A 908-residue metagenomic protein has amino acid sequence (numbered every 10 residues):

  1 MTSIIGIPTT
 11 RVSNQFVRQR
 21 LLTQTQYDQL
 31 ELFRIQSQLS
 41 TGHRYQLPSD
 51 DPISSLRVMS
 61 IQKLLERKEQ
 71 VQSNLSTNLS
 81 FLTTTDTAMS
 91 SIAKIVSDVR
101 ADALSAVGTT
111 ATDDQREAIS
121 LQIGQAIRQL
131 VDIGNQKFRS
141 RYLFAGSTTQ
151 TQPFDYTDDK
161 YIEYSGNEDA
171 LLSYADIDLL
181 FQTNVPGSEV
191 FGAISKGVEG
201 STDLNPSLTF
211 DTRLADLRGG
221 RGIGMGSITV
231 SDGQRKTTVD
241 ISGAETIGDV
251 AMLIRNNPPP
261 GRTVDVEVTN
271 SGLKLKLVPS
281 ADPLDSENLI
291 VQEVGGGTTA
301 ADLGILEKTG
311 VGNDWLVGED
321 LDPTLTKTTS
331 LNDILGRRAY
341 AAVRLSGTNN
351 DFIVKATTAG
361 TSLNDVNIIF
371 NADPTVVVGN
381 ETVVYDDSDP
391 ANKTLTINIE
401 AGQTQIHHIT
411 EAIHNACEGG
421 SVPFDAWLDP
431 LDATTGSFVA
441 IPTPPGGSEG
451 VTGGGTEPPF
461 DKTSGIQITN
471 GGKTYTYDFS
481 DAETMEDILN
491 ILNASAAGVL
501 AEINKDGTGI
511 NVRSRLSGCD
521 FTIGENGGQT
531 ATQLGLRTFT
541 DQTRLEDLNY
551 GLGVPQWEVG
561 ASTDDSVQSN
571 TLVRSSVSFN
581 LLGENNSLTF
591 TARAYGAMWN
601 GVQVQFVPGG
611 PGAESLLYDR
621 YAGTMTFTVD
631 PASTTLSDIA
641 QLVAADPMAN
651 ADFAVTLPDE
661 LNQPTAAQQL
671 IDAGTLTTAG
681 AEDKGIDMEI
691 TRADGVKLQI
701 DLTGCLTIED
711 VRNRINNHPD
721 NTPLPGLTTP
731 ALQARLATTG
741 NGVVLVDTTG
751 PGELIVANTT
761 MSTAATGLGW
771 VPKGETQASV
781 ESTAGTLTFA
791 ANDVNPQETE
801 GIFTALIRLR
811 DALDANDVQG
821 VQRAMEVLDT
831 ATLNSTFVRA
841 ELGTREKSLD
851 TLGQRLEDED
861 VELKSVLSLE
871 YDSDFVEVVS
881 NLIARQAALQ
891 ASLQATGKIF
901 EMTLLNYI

Functional and structural regions predicted by a protein language model:
M1-D155, F181, S242-E245, D249-M252 (+9 more regions): Amphipathic alpha-helical polymerization modules
T85, M89, S120, I399 (+4 more regions): Short, charged/polar micro-motifs that form catalytic or ligand-binding hotspots
T148-T149, P153-G224, G243-G465, N470-K473 (+4 more regions): Polar low-complexity, Ser/Thr/Gly/Ala/Asp/Asn-rich disordered segments used for subunit assembly and tip/surface
S227-V230, I690: Extended low-complexity, serine/threonine- and proline-enriched intrinsically disordered segments
